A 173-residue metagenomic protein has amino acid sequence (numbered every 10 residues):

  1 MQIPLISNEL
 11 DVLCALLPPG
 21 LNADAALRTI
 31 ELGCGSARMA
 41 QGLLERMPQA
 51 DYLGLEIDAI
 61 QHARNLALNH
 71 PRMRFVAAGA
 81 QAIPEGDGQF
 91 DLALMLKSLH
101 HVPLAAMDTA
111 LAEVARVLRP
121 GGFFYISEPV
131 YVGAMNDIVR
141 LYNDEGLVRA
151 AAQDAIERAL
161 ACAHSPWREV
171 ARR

Functional and structural regions predicted by a protein language model:
I3-A25, G42: Conserved alpha-helix/loop element of class I SAM-dependent methyltransferases that forms part of the SAM/SAH-binding
I30, G35-A82: Class I SAM-dependent methyltransferase SAM/SAH-binding core
Q81-A93: A short acidic, Gly/Pro-enriched loop at the edge of an enzyme's catalytic core that lines a small-molecule cofactor
D91-A106: A short SAM/SAH-binding and catalytic strip from SAM-dependent methyltransferases
D108-P120: A short glycine-rich, Lys/Arg-flanked "PGG" loop and its adjoining helix->strand segment in the class I
F123-A151: Conserved class I S-adenosyl-L-methionine
V148-R173: Substrate-binding/catalytic lobe of Class I Rossmann-like enzymes that use SAM or dcSAM, i.e., the mid-to-C-terminal
